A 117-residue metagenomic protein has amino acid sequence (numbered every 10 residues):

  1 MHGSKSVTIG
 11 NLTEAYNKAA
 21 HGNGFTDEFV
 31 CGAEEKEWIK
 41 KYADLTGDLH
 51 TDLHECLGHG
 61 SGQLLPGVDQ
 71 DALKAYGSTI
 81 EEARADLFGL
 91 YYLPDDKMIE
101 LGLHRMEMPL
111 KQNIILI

Functional and structural regions predicted by a protein language model:
M1-Q70: Active-site-adjacent "gating/activation" loops or surface patches in catalytic cores
I9, I39, I80, M98-I99 (+1 more regions): Weak global preference for isoleucine
T13, K74, I115-L116: Generic detector of well-ordered alpha-helical segments enriched in charged/polar residues, highlighting helical
Y42-T46, S78-E82, M108-Q112: Solvent-exposed, acidic/flexible segments
G62-G67, A83, G102-L103: Generic marker of "main functional regions" within proteins
Q70-S78: Short beta-alpha connecting loops at secondary-structure transitions that line or flank enzyme active sites
S78-D95: An active-site-proximal "capping" alpha-helix that borders the catalytic cofactor pocket
L90-I117: Long, well-structured alpha-helical subdomains associated with metal-dependent extracellular/ecto-lumenal hydrolases
